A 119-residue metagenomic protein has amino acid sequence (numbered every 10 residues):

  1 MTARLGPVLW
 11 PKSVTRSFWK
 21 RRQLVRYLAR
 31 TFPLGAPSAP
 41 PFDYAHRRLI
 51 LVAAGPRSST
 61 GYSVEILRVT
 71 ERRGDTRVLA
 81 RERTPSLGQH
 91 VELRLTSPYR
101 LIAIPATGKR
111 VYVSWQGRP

Functional and structural regions predicted by a protein language model:
M1-P119: Exposed, flexible binding/inhibitory loops of compact, secreted disulfide-stabilized domains
